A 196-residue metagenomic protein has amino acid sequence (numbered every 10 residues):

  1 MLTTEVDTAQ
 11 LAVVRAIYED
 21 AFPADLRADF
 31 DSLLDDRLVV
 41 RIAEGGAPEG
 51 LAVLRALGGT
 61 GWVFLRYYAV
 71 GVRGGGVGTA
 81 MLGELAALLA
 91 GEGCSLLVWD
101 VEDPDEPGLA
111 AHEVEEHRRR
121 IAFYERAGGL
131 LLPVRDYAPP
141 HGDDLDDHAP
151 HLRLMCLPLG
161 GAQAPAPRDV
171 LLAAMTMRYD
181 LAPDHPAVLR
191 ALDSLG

Functional and structural regions predicted by a protein language model:
M1-A9: Conserved N-terminal entry element of GNAT/NAT acetyltransferase domains
L11, A16-V72: A conserved beta-strand-loop-helix scaffold within acyl/acetyltransferase catalytic domains
G74-G91: Conserved acetyl-CoA-binding loop-helix of GNAT-fold acetyltransferases
E84, E113-R118: Charged helix-capping and loop-helix junction motifs
L89-H112: Conserved GNAT acetyl-CoA-binding A-motif
E116, L130, Y137-Y179, P183 (+1 more regions): C-terminal "cap" of GNAT-fold acetyltransferases
Y124: Conserved active-site tyrosine of GNAT-family acetyltransferases
R190-A191: Long, compositionally biased charged/polar stretches
